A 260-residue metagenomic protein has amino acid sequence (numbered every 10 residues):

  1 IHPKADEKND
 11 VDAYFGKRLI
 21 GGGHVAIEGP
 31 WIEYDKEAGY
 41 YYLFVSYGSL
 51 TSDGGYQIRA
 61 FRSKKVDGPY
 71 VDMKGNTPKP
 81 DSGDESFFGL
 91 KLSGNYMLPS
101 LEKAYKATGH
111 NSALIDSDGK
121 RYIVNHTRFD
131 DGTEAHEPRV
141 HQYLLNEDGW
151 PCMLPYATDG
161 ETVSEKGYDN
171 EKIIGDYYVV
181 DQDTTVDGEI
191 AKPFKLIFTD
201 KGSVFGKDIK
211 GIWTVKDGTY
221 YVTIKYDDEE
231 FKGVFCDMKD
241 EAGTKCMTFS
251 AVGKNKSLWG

Functional and structural regions predicted by a protein language model:
I1-G260: Carbohydrate-active catalytic/glycan-binding domains of CAZyme proteins, especially the secreted or lumenal ectodomains
